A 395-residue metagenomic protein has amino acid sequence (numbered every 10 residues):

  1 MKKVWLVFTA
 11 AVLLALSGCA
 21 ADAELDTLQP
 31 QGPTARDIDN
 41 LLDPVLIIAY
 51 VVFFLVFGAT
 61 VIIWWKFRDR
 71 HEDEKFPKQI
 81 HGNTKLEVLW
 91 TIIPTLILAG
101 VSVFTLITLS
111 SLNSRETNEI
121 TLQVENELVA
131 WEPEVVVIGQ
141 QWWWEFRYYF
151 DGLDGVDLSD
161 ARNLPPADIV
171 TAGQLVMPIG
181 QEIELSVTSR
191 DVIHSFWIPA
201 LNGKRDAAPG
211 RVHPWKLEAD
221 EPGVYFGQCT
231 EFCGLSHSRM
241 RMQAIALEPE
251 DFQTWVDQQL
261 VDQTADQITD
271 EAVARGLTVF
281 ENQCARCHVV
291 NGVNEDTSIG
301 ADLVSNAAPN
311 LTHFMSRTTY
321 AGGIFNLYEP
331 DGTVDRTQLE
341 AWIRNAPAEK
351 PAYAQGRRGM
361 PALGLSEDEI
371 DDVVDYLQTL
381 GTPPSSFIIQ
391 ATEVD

Functional and structural regions predicted by a protein language model:
M1-V4: Positively charged n-region of N-terminal signal peptides that target proteins for export
A15-G18: C-terminal motif of bacterial Sec signal peptides marking the signal peptidase cleavage site
A20-P44, W64-A285, N291-N306, A321-R344 (+5 more regions): Non-transmembrane, membrane-proximal soluble domains of secreted or membrane proteins
L42-L55: Alpha-helical transmembrane segments
L55-K66: Central hydrophobic cores of alpha-helical transmembrane segments in multi-pass inner-membrane proteins across all
